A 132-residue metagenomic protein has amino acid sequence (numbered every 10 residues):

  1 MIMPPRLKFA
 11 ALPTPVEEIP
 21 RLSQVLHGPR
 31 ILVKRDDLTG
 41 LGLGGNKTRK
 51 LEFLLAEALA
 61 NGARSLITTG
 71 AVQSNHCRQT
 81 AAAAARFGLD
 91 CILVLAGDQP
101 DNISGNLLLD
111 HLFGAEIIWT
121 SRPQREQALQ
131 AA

Functional and structural regions predicted by a protein language model:
M1-A132: PLP-dependent amino-acid enzyme catalytic core
